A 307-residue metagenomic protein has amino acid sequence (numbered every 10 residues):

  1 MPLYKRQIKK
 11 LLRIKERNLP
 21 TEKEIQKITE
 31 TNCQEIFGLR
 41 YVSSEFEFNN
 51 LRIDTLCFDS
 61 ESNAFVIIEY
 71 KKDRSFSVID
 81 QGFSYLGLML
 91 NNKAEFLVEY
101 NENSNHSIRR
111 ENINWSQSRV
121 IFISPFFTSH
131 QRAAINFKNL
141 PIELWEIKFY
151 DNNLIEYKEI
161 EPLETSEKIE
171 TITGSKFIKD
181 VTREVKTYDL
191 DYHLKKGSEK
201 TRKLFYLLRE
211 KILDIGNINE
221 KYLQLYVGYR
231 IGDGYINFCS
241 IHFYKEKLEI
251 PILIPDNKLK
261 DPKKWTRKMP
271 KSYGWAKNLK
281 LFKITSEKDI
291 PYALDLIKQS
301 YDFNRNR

Functional and structural regions predicted by a protein language model:
M1-D214, N219-E249, P255-K258, R267-K268 (+2 more regions): Charged, terminal alpha-helix-loop-beta segments that serve as non-catalytic nucleic-acid engagement and/or assembly
K271: Interfaces that engage single-stranded nucleic acids at replication/repair/recombination sites
